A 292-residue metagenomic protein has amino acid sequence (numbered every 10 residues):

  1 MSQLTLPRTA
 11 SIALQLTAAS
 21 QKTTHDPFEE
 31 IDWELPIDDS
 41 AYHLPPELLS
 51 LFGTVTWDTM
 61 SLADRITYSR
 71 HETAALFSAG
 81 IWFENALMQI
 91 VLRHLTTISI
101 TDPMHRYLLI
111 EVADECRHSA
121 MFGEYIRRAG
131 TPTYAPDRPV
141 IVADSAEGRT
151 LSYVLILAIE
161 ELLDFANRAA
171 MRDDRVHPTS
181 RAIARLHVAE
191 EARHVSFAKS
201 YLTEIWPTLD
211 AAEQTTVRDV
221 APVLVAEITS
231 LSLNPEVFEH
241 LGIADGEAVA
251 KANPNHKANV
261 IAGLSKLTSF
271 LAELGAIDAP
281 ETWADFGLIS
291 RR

Functional and structural regions predicted by a protein language model:
M1-H105, R128-A135, T208-R292: Terminal targeting/low-complexity segments that flank the catalytic cores of oxidoreductases
P27, R70-A79, I100-C116, S145-S152 (+2 more regions): Alpha-helical scaffold segments that form or flank carboxylate-/histidine-based iron centers
A63-T67, I141, D173: Short, charged/polar, low-complexity loop and linker segments that flank or interrupt alpha-helical bundles
G80-E84, M88, E111-I126, Y153-N167 (+2 more regions): Alpha-helical transition-metal enzyme core signature, strongest for iron centers
R93, T97-I100, A113, R117 (+2 more regions): Alpha-helix capping at helix-to-loop junctions
Y125-T150: Short, flexible helix-coil linker/hinge segments at the edges of structured domains or between repeats
V142-A143, Y153-V154, M171-H177: Eukaryote-skewed repeat-based solenoidal scaffolds used as protein-protein interaction platforms, primarily
A166-V225: Aromatic-anchored, glycine/proline-accented short structural segments that stabilize local strand-turns or short
